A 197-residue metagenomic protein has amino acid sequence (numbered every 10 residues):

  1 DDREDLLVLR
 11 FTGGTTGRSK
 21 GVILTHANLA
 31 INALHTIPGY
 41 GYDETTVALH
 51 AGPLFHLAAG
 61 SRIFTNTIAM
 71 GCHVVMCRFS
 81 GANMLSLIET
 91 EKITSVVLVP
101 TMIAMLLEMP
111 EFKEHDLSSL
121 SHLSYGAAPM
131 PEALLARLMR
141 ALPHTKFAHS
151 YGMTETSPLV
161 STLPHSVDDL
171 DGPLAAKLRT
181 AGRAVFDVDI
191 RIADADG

Functional and structural regions predicted by a protein language model:
D1-F11, R18, G41-V47, F186-V188: Conserved pre-ATP/AMP-binding loop-to-beta segment of ANL
E4, H26-A27, G52, E91 (+2 more regions): Structural detector for helix-capping/boundary residues
L7-I31: Conserved AMP-binding A3 loop
K20-I23, H50, C72-F79, A148: Short beta-strand->loop structural element characteristic of the AMP-binding/adenylate-forming
A30-V47, F55-S95, M109: Conserved AMP-binding/adenylation subdomain of ANL enzymes
I68, I93-L98, L107-A176, D189 (+1 more regions): Gly/Ser/Thr-rich phosphate-binding loop
S80, T101-I103, M130: Alpha-helix capping/helix-boundary segments
